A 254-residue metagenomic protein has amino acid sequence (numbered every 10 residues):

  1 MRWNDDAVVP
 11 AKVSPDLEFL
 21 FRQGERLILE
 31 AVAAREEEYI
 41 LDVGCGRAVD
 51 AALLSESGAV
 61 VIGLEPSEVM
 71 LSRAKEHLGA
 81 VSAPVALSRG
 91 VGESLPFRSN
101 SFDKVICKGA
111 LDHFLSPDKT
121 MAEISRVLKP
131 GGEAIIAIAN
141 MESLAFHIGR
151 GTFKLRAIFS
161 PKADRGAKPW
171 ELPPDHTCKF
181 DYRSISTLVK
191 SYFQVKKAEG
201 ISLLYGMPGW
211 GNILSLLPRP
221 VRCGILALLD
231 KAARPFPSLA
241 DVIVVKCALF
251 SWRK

Functional and structural regions predicted by a protein language model:
M1-R35, V49-L53, M70-R73: Conserved class I S-adenosyl-L-methionine
E37-G46: Conserved class I S-adenosyl-L-methionine
R47-S94: Class I SAM-dependent methyltransferase SAM/SAH-binding core
I106: A conserved beta-strand element that flanks and buttresses the S-adenosyl-L-methionine
D118-P130: A short glycine-rich, Lys/Arg-flanked "PGG" loop and its adjoining helix->strand segment in the class I
I135-K162: Conserved class I S-adenosyl-L-methionine
A167-S184: Acceptor-substrate binding/catalytic loop of class I
R183, T187, K197-K254: A C-terminal cap/extension of S-adenosyl-L-methionine-dependent methyltransferases that defines the acceptor-substrate
